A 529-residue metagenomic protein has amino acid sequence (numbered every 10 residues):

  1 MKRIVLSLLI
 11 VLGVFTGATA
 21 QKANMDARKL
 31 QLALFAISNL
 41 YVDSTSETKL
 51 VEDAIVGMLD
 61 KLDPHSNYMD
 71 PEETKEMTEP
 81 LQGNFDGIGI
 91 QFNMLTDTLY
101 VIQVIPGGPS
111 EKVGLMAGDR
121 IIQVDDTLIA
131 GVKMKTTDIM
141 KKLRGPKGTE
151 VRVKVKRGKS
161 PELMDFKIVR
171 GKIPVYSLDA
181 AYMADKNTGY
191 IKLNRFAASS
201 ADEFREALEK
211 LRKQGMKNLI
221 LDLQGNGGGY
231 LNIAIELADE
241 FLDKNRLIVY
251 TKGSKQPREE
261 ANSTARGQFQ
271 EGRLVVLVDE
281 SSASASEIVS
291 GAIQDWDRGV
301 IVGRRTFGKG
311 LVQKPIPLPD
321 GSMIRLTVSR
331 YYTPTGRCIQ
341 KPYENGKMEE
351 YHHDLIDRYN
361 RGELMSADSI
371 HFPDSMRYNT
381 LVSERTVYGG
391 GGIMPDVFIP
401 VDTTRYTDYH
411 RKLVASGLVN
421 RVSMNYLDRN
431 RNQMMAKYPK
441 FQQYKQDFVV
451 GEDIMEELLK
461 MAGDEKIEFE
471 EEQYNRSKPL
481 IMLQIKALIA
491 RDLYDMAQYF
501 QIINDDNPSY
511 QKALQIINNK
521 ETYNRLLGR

Functional and structural regions predicted by a protein language model:
M1-N24: Bacterial Sec-dependent N-terminal signal peptides
A18-D26, L30-E47, D70, Y100-Q103 (+4 more regions): Cleft-lining beta-strand/loop regions that shape enzyme active-site pockets
Y41-I102, G148-A180, N504-L514, T522-R529: Extended, small/polar residue-biased N-terminal targeting/export presequences and adjacent propeptide/linker tracts
S44, T98, D126-T127, S369 (+2 more regions): Coil residues (strongly favoring Ser/Thr
G118-R120: Structural motif
I122-Q123, V300, R325, Q340 (+1 more regions): Hydrophobic beta-strand signal
V300-Y332, K347-Y359, M365-F372: Flexible, acidic/glycine-enriched loop-and-adjacent beta/alpha segments that face the extracytoplasmic/periplasmic side
C338-I339, Y343-R529: Conserved functional hotspot residues or short segments at active or partner-binding sites across diverse domains
